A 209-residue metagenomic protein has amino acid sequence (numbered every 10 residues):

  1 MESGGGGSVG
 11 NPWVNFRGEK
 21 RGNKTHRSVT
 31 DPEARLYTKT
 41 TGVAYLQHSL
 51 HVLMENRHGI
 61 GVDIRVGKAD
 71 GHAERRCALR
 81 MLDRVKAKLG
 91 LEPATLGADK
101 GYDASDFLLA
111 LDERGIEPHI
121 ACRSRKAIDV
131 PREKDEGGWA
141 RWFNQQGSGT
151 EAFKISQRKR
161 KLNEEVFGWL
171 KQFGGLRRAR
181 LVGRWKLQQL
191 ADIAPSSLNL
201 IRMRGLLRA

Functional and structural regions predicted by a protein language model:
M1-D112, I116, R123, L198-N199 (+1 more regions): Polybasic low-complexity intrinsically disordered regions
H48-L50, G138, F143, N163-E165: Change "...and in nucleic-acid phosphodiester-cleaving endonucleases..." to "...and in nucleic-acid processing enzymes
M81, W142-Q146, V166-W169: Residues that form generic nucleotide/phosphate-binding pockets
Y102, R125-K126, G174-G175: Short Gly/Pro-enriched loop/turn and capping motifs at secondary-structure junctions
D106, V130, L190-D192: Short, solvent-exposed polar/charged micro-motifs at secondary-structure junctions
A127-D135: Short, charged, surface-exposed secondary-structure boundary motifs
A140-S156: Amphipathic alpha-helical
E151-A209: Basic, amphipathic alpha-helical segments enriched in Lys/Arg and hydrophobic/aromatic residues
